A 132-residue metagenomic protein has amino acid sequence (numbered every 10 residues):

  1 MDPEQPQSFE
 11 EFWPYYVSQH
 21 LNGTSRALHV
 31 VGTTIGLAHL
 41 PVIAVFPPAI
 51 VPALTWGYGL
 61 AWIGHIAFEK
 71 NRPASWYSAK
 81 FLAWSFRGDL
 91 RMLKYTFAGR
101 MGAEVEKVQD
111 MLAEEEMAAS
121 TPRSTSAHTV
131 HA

Functional and structural regions predicted by a protein language model:
D2-Y15, R72-H128: Membrane-proximal soluble regions of multi-pass membrane proteins
F9-T34: Membrane interfacial helix-start motif at the N-side
V30-L40, G59: Hydrophobic alpha-helical transmembrane segments of multipass integral membrane proteins
A38-V42, I66-F68: Membrane-helix exit/interface motif
V42-I50: Transmembrane helix interruption/hinge and helix-loop junction motifs
T55-R72: Transmembrane alpha-helical segments that form the membrane-embedded catalytic/substrate-channel core of multi-pass
